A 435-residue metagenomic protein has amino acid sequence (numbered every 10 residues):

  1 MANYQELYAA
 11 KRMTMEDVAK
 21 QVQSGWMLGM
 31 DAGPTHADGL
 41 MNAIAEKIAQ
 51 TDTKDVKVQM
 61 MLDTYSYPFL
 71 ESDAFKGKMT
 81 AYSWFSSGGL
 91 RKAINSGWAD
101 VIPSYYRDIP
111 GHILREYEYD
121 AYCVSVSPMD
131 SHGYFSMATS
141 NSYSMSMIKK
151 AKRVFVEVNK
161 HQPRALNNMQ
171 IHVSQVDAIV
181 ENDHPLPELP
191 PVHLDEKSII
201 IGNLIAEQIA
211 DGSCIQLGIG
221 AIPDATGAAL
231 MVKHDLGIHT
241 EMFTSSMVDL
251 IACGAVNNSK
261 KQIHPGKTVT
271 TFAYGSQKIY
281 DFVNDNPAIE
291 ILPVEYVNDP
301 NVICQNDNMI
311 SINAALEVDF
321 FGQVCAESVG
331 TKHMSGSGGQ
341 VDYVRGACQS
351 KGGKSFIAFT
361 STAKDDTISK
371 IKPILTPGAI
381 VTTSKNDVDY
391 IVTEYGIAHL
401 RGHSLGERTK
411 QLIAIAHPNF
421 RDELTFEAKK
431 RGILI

Functional and structural regions predicted by a protein language model:
M1-I435: Conserved alpha/beta enzyme-core scaffold
